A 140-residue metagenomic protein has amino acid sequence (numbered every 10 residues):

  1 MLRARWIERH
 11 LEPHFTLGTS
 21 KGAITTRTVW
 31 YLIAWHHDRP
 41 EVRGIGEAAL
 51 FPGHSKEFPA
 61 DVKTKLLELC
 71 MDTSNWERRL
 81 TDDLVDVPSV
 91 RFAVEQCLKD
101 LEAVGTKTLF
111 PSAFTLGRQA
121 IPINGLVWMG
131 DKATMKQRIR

Functional and structural regions predicted by a protein language model:
M1-R140: N-terminal capping/lid subdomain adjacent to the active-site entrance of alpha/beta enzymes
